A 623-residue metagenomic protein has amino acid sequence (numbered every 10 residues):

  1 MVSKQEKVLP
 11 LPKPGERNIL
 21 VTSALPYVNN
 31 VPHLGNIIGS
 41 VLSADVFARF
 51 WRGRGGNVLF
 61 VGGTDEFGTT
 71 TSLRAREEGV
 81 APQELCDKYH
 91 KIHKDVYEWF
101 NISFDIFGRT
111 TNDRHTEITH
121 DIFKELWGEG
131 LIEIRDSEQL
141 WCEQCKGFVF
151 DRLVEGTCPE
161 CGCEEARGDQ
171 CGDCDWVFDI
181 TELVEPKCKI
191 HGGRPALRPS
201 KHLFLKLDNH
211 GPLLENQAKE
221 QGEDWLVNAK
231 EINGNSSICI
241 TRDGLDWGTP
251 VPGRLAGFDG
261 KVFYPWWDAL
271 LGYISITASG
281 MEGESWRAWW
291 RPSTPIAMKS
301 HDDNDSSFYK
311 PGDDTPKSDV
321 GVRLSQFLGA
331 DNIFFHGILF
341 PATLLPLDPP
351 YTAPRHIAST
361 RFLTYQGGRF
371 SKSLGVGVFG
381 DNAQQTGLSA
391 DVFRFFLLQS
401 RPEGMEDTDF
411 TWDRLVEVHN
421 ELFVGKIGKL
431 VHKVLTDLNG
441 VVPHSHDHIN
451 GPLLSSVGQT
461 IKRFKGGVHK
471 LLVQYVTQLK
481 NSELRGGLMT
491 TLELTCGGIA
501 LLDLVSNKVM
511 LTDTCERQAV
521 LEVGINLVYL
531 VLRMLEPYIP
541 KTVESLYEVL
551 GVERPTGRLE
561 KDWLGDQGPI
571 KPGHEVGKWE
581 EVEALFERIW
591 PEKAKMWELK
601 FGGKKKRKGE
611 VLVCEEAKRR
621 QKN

Functional and structural regions predicted by a protein language model:
M1-N18, L59, R135-C145, G156-D175 (+2 more regions): Basic, alpha-helical terminal appendages of large translation-related enzymes
V2-G55, V61-G62, R114-E117, V184-G440 (+2 more regions): Structured secondary-structure scaffolds
V2-L214, E615: N-terminal, positively charged nucleic-acid-binding surface of large information/translation enzymes
Y89-H90, T119, F123, N233 (+3 more regions): Short amphipathic alpha-helical coiled-coil/interface segments
F100-I102, S318-V320, L363-T364, K372-G375 (+4 more regions): Short acidic (Asp/Glu) and glycine-rich catalytic loops that position anionic groups and cofactors
T386-L398, H448-P452, K462, G497-L504: Long amphipathic alpha-helical segments
D409-R414, H419-V424, L430, V434-L484: Long, amphipathic alpha-helical stalk/connector segments used for oligomerization, subunit docking, or mechanical
G467-Q478, G486-G497, L501-L504: Solvent-exposed, amphipathic alpha-helical segments
